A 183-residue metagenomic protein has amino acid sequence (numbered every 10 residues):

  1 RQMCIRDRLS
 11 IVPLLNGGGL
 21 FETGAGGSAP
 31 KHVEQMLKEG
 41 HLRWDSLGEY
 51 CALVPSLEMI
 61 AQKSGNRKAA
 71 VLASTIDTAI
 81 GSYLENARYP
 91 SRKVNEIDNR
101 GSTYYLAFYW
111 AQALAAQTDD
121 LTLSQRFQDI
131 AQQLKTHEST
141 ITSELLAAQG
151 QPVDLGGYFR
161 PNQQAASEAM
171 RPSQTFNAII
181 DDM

Functional and structural regions predicted by a protein language model:
R1-I5: Short, small-residue-biased leader/transition segments that mark boundaries at the very start of proteins
D7, P13-G26, L37-V54, I60-A73 (+3 more regions): N-terminal targeting/trafficking signals and adjacent low-complexity tails
L53-L57, Y104-Q112: Well-ordered alpha-helical segments within folded domains of soluble proteins
M59, P161-M183: C-terminal accessory extensions/subdomains outside the catalytic/core fold
A61, I80, L84, A115 (+2 more regions): A structural signal for well-ordered alpha-helices, especially hydrophobic packing surfaces of coiled-coils
G81-E96: Acidic/His metal-coordination segments adjacent to aromatic residues that form catalytic metal sites in metalloenzymes
A115-T118, T122: Ligand-binding pocket scaffold of soluble enzyme catalytic domains
S124-Q132: Short, charged, amphipathic alpha-helical segments
